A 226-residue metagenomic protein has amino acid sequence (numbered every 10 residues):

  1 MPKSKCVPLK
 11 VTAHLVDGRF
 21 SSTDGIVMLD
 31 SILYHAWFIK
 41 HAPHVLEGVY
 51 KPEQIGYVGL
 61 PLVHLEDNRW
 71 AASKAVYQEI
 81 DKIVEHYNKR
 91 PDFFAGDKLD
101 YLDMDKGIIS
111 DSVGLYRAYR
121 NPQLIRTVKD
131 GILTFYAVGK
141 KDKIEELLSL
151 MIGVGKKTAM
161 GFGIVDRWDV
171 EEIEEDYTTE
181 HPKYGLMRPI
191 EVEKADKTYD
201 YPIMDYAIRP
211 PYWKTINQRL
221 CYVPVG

Functional and structural regions predicted by a protein language model:
M1-G226: RNA-interacting cores
